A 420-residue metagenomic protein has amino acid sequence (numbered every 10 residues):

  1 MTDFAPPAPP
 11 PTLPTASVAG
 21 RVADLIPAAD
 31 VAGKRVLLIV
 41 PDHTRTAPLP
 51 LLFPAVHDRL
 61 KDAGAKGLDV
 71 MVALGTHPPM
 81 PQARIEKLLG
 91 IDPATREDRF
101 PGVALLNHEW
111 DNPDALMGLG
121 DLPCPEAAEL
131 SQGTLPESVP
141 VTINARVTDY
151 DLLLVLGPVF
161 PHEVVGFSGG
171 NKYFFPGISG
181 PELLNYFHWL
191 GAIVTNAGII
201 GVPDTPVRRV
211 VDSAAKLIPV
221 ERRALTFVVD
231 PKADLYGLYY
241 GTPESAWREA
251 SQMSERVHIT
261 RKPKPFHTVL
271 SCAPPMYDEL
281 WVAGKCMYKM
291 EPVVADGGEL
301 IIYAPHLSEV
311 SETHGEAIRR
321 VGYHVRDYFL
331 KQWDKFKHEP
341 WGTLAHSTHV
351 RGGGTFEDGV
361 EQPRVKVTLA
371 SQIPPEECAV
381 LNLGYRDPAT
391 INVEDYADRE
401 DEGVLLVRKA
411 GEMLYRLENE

Functional and structural regions predicted by a protein language model:
P6, T15-A19, D358-E420: Extended hydrophobic packing segments that form well-structured cores
V22-L37, K61-A65, R146-D149, I218-P219 (+2 more regions): Glycine-rich phosphate/diphosphate-binding loops that line cofactor/substrate pockets in enzymes
R35-T46, M71-G75, V155, V269-A273: Short glycine-rich or small-residue beta-strand-to-loop segments that form or flank ligand, phosphate, metal/Fe-S
T46-G64, A283-V294: Histidine-anchored nucleotide/phosphate-binding helix
K66-H77, E299-P305, T368-A370: Short internal beta-strands
D69-P123, H324-L344: Long, charge-dense
R99, V103-R261, P265: Conserved, well-structured core segments that form the ligand-binding/active-site neighborhood of functional domains
D278-T368: C-terminal catalytic subdomain
